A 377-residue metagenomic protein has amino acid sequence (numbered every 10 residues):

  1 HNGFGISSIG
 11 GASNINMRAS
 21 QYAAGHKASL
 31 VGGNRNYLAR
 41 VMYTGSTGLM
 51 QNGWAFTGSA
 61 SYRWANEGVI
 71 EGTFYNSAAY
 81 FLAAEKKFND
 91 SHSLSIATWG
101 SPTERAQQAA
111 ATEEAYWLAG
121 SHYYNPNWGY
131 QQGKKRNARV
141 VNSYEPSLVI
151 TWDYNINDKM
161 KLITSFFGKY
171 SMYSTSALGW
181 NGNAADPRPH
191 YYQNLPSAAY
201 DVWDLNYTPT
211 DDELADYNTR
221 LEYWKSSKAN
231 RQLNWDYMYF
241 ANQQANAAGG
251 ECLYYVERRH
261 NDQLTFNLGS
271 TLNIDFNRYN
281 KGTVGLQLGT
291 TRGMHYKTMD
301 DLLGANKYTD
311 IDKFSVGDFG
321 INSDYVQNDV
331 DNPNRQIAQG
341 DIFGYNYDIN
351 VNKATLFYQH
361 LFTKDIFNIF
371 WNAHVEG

Functional and structural regions predicted by a protein language model:
H1-S29: A beta-strand signature from Gram-negative outer-membrane beta-barrel systems, especially the internal plug domain
Y22-H26, A39, M50-F56, D90-L94 (+3 more regions): Outer-envelope beta-barrel architecture signal
H26-L30, F56-A60, I96-T98, T164-F166 (+2 more regions): Membrane-embedded beta-strand positions of outer-membrane beta-barrel proteins
L30-N36, Y62-N66, G100-E104, G168-M172 (+3 more regions): Transmembrane beta-strands of outer-membrane beta-barrel pores
G33-A65, V69-Q108, V140, P146-I156: Transmembrane beta-barrel wall of Gram-negative outer-membrane proteins
E85, S93-T151, S174-E257, I321-Q339: Acidic/polar loop-and-plug regions of large Gram-negative outer-membrane beta-barrel proteins
Q132-A177, E251-Q287, G293-H295, Q339-F370 (+1 more regions): Outer-membrane beta-barrel transmembrane strands
P189-N206, E257-N261, G293-D312: Small-side-chain secondary-structure face that scaffolds active or pore-lining regions
